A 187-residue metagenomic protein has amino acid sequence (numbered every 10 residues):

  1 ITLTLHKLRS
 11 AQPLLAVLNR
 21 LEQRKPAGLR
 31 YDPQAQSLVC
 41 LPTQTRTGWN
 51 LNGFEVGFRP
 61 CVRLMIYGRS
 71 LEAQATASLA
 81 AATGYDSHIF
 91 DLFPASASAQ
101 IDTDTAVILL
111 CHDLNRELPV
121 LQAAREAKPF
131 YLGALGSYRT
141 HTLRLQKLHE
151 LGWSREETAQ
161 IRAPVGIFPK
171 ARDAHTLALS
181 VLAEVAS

Functional and structural regions predicted by a protein language model:
I1-F93, A99-T105, T140, Q146 (+1 more regions): Segments forming oxygen-rich coordination pockets for charged ligands
Q74-A75, P119, L143, R172: Residues that form or flank phosphate/diphosphate-binding pockets in enzymes that use nucleotide phosphates
Y85, P129, W153: Short phosphate-binding/catalytic loops that engage adenosine nucleotides
S96-D102, A106-L143: Rossmann-like adenosine-cofactor binding region
L135-S187: Adenosine-phosphate binding glycine-rich loop
